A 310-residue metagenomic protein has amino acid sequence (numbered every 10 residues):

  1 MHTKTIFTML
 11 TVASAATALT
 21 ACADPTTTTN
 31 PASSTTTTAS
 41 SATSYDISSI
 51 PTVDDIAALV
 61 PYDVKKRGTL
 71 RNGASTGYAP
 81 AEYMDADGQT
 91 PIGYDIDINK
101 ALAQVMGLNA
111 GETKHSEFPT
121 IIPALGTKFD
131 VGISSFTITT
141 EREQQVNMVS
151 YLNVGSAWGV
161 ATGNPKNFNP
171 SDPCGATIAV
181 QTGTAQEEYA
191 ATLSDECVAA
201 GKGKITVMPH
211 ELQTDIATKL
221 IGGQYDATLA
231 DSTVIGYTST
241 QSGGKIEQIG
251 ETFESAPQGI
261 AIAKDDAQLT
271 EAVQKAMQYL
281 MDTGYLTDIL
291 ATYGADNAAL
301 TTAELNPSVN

Functional and structural regions predicted by a protein language model:
A18-A21: C-terminal motif of bacterial Sec signal peptides marking the signal peptidase cleavage site
A23-T26: Bacterial signal peptide processing site
T38-G132: Extracytoplasmic small-molecule ligand-binding "clamshell" domains of the periplasmic binding protein/Venus flytrap
P91-V105, F136-I138, G155-L212, A227 (+1 more regions): Bilobed "Venus flytrap"/periplasmic-binding protein-like clamshell domains and structurally analogous long
G111-D172: Acidic, polar ligand-binding/catalytic clefts
E112-P123, P165-K166, I205-T218, A256: Short helix-initiation/N-cap motifs at beta->coil->alpha
F136-E143, A191-T192, I221-S255: A ligand-binding cleft/hinge motif common to bilobed small-molecule-binding domains
L152-V160, G236, T240-Q278, D296-N310: Periplasmic-binding protein-like
